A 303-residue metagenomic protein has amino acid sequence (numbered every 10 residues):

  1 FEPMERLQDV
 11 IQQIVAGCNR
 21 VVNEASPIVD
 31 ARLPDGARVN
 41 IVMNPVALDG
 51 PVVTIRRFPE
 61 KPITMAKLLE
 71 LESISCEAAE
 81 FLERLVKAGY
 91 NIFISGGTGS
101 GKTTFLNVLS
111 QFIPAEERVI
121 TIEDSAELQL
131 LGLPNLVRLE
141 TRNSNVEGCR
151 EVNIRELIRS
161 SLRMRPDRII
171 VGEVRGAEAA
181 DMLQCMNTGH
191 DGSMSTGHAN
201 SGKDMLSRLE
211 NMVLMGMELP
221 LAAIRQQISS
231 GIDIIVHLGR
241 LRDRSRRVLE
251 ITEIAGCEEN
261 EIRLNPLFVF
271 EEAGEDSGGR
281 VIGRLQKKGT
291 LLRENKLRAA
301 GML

Functional and structural regions predicted by a protein language model:
F1-A88: P-loop NTP-binding catalytic core
R20-N23, V29-D35, V42-A47, V53 (+9 more regions): Replace "in large, NTP-powered and nucleic-acid-processing enzymes" with "in large, NTP-powered factors and other
F58-E70, N107, Q111-R159, M205-L209: P-loop NTPase switch/communication element
I94: Hydrophobic anchor at the beta1->P-loop junction of P-loop NTPases
G99: Walker A (P-loop) phosphate-binding loop of P-loop NTPases
K102: Conserved lysine of the Walker
E123, Q129-V137, S161-E259: Conserved P-loop NTPase nucleotide-binding/switch module
D243-L303: NTP-binding/hydrolysis catalytic cores, primarily Walker-type P-loop NTPases
